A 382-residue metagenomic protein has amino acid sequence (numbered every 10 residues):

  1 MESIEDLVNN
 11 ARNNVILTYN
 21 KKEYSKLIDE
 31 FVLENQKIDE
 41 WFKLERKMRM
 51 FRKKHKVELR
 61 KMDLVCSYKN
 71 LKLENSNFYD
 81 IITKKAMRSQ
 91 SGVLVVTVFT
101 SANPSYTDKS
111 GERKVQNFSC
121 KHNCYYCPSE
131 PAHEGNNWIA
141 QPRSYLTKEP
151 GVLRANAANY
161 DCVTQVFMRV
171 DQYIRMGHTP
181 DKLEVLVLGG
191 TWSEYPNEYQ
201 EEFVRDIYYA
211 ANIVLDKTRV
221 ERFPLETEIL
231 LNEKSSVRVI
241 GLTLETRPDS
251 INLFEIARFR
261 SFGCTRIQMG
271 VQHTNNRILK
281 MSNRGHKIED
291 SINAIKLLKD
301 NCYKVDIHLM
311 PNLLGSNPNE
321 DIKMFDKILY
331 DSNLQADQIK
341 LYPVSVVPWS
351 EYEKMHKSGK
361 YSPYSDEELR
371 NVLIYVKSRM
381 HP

Functional and structural regions predicted by a protein language model:
M1-V152, N156-V163, R169-K217: Flexible, acidic/Gly-rich N-terminal and inter-domain linker regions that tether and position cofactor-handling modules
K148-Q165, V185, G189-D306, M310-N371: Conserved non-cysteine loop/helix-boundary elements of the Radical SAM core domain that shape
G177-H178, C302, S332, M380-H381: A structural signal for short coil/turn segments at secondary-structure junctions
L369-P382: C-terminal accessory region of radical SAM enzymes
